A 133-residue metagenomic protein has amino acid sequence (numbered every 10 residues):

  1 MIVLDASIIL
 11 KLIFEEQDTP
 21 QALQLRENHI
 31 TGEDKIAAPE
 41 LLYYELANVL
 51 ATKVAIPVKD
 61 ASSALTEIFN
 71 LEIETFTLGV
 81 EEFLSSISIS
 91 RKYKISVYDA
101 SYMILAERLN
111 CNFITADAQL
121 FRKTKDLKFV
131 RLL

Functional and structural regions predicted by a protein language model:
M1, F76, M103-L133: Acidic, PIN/NYN-like endoribonuclease modules and their adjacent C-terminal/linker elements
M1-A38, K53-S63: Short, well-structured N-terminal submotif of metal-dependent ribonuclease cores
L4, A37-A38, T77, V97-A100 (+1 more regions): Short beta-strand scaffold positions
I8-I9, L42, E82, Y102 (+1 more regions): Alpha-helix capping/helix-boundary segments
E40, S62-R91: Acidic catalytic patch
A55-I68, Q119-D126: Membrane-interacting alpha-helical segments
